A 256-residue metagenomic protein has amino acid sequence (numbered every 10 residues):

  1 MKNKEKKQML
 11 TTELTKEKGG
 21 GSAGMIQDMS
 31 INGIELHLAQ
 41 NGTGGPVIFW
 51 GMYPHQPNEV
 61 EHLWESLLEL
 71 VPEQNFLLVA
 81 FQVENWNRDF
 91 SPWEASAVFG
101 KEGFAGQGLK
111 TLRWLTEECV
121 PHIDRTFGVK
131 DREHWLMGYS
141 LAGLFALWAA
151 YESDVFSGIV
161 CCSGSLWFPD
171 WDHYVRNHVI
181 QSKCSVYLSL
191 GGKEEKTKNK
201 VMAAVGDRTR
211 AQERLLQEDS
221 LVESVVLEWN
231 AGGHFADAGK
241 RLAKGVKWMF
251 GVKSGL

Functional and structural regions predicted by a protein language model:
M1-V47, F76, V225: A domain-start/cap signature at the N-terminus of enzymes
H37, G45-G128: Serine-hydrolase catalytic machinery in alpha/beta-hydrolase-like enzymes
W50-P54, S163, L190: The conserved beta1-alpha1 loop
Q82, Y139, C162-S163, S189 (+1 more regions): Alpha/beta-hydrolase-fold catalytic nucleophile elbow
M137-A142, A146: Gly/Ala-rich beta-loop-alpha elbow adjacent to hydrolase catalytic centers
W148-E152: Active-site signature of alpha/beta-hydrolase-fold catalytic machinery across serine- and Asp/Cys-nucleophile hydrolases
V155-L166: A conserved short beta-strand
W167-R241, M249: The feature captures the conserved acid-bearing segment of alpha/beta-hydrolase catalytic domains
